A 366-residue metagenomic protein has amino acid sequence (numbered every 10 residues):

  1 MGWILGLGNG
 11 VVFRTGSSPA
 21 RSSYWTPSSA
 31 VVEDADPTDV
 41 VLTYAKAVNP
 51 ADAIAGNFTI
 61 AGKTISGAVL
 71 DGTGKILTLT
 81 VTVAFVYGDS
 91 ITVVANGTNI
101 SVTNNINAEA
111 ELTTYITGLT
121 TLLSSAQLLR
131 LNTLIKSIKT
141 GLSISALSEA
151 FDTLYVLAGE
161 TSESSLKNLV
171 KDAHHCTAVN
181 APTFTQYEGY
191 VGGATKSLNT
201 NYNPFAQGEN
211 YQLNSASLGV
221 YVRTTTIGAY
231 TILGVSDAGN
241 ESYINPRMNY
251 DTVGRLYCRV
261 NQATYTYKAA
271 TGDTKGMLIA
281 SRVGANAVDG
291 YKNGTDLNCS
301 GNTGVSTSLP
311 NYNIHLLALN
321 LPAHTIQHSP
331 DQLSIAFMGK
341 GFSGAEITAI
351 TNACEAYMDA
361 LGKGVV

Functional and structural regions predicted by a protein language model:
M1-V366: Polar, enzyme-active/binding microenvironments
